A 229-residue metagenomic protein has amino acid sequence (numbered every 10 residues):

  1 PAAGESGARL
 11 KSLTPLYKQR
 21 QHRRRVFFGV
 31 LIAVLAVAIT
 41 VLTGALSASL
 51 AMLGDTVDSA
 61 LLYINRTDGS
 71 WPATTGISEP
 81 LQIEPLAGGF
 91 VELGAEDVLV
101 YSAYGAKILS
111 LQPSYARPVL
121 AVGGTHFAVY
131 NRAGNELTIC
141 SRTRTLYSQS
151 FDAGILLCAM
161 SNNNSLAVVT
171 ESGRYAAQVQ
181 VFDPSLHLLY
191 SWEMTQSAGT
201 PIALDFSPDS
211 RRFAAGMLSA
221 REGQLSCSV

Functional and structural regions predicted by a protein language model:
P1-S78: Sequence/structural signature of beta-propeller modules and their immediately flanking N-terminal secretory/stalk
A38-Y63, A106, P113-R117, A121-T125 (+4 more regions): Short beta-strand/helix segments in adaptor/scaffold domains that form protein-protein interfaces within large
L61-T75, G105-Q112, R144-S150, L188-M194: A short beta-strand motif characteristic of beta-propeller blades
G76-I83, P113-T125, A153-N162, A198-D205: Repeated scaffold domains used in trafficking and secretory/extracellular systems, primarily beta-propellers
L81-L93, V98-L99, L120-R132, L137-T138 (+3 more regions): Short beta-strand elements that form the blades of beta-propeller/WD-repeat-like and other beta-sheet-rich scaffold
L99-A153: Structured, soluble extracytoplasmic/luminal domains of envelope-associated proteins
L137-I139, S148-S185, W192: Cytosol-/stroma-facing membrane-proximal "stalk/adaptor" domains immediately downstream of transmembrane anchors
Y175-V229: Solenoidal tandem-repeat scaffolds enriched in leucines and small polar residues
